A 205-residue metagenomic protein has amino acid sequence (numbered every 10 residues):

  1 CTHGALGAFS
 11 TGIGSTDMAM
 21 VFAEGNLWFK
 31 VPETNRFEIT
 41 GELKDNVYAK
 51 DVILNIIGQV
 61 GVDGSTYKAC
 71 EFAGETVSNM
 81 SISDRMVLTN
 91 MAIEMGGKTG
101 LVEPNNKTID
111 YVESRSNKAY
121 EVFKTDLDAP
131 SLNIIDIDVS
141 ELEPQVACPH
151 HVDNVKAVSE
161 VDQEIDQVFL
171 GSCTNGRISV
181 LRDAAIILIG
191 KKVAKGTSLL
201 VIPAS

Functional and structural regions predicted by a protein language model:
C1-S205: Fe-S-dependent hydro-lyases/dehydratases of central metabolism
